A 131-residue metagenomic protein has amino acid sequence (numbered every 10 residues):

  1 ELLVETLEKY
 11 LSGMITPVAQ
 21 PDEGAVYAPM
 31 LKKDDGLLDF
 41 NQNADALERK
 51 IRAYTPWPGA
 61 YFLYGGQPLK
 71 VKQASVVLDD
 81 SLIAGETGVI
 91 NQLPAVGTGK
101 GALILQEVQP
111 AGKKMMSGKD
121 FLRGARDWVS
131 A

Functional and structural regions predicted by a protein language model:
E1-P56, G101, P110, V129-S130: One-carbon transfer enzymes
F40-A131: An anion-binding loop in the catalytic cleft
